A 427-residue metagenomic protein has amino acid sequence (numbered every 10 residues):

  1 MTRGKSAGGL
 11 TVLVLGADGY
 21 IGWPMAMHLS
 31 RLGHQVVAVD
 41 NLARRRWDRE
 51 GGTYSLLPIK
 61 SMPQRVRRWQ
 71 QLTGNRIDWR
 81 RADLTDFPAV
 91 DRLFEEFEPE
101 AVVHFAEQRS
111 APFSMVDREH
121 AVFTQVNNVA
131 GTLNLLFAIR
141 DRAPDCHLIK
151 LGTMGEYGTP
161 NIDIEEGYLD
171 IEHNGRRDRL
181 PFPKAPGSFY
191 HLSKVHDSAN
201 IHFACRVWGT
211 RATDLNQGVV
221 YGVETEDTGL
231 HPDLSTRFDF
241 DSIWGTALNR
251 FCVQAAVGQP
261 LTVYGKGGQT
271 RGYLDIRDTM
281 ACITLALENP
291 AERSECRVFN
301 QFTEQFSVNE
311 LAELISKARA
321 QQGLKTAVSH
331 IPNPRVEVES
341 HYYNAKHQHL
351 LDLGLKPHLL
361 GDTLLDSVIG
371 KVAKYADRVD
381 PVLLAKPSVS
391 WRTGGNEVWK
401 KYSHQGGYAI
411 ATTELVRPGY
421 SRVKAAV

Functional and structural regions predicted by a protein language model:
M1-V223, V389-T393, Y402, Y408-V427: N-terminal Rossmann-like NAD(P)+-binding domain of SDR-like oxidoreductases, especially those catalyzing
R31, Q254-V427: C-terminal substrate-binding subdomain of Rossmann-fold SDR/epimerase-dehydratase oxidoreductases
P63-N75, L169-L180, V220, E224-E226 (+4 more regions): A short C-terminal helix-loop "cap" of Rossmann-like NAD(P)-dependent dehydrogenase/epimerase domains
T85, N127-A130, S188, S242-T246 (+4 more regions): Residue-level signal for the nucleotide or nucleotide-sugar donor/cofactor binding architecture
T132, L136, I201, L248 (+2 more regions): Short-chain dehydrogenase/reductase
V195, W208-T210, V220-N249, V257-Q259 (+4 more regions): Glycine/proline-rich active-site loop of Rossmann-fold NAD(P)-dependent oxidoreductases
H196-A204, F251, L311, I315: Hydrophobic alpha-helix immediately C-terminal to the catalytic Tyr-X-X-X-Lys motif of short-chain
